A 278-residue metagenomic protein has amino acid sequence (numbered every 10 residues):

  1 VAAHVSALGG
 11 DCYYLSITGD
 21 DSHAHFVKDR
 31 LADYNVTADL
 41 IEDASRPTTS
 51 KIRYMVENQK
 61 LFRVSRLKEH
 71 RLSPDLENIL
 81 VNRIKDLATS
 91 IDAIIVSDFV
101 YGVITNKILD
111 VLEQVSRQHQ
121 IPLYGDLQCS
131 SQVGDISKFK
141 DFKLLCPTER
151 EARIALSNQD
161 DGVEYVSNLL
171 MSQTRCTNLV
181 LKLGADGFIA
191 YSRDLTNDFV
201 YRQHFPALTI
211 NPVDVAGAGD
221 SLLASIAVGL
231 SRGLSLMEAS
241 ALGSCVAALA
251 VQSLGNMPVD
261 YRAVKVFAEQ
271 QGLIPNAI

Functional and structural regions predicted by a protein language model:
V1-S50, F267-Q270: Substrate-binding N-lobe of the ribokinase-like
V5, T148, G219-D220: Short, conserved phosphate/pyrophosphate- and ester-handling motifs at nucleotide-, phospho-/glycolipid
Y13-L15, D39, A93-I95, Y124 (+1 more regions): A structural signal for isolated positions on well-ordered beta-strands in alpha/beta enzyme cores
L40-R46, R53-A88: Conserved phosphate-binding/catalytic loop of the ribokinase/pfkB sugar-kinase fold
E42-T49, C129-S131, F142, V259 (+1 more regions): Terminal amphipathic helices with adjacent charged low-complexity linkers/tails
S90-V103: Short acidic, glycine-rich surface-loop motifs adjacent to enzyme active sites
N106-R202: Conserved phosphate/ATP/ADP-binding segment of small-molecule kinases
T174-T177, L208-Q271: Conserved post-catalytic alpha-helical subdomain immediately downstream of the catalytic base and nucleotide-binding
